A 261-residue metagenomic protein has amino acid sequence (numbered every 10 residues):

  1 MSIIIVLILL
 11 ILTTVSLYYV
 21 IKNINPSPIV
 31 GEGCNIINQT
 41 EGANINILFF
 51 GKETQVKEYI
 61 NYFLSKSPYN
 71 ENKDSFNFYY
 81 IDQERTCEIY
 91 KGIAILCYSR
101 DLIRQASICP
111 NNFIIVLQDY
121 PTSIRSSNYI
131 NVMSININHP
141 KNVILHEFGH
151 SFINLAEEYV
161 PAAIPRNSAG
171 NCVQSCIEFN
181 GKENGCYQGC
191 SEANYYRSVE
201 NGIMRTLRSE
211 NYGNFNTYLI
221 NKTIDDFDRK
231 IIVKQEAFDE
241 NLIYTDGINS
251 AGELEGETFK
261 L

Functional and structural regions predicted by a protein language model:
M1-N23: Single-pass alpha-helical membrane anchors
P26-N111, E236-A237, I243-T245, S250-A251: Propeptide-to-catalytic entry region of secreted or membrane-anchored zinc metalloproteases
A43, D74, H139, E147 (+1 more regions): Residues that flank catalytic or metal-binding motifs in active/ligand-binding sites
F50-K52, I81-E84, V116-P121, L155-A156 (+1 more regions): Active-site-proximal beta-strand/loop segments in catalytic clefts of secreted hydrolases
Q55-Y59, N72, P140, I144 (+3 more regions): Stable alpha-helical elements in mature extracytoplasmic
N128-L145: Short pre-active-site segment immediately N-terminal to the catalytic Zn-binding motif
F148-I164: Catalytic Zn2+-binding segment of zinc metalloproteases
Y159-L261: Replace "(M1/M4/M9/M12/WLM)" with "(e.g., M1/M4/M8/M9/M12/M26/WLM)" and add "not limited to" to clarify scope
